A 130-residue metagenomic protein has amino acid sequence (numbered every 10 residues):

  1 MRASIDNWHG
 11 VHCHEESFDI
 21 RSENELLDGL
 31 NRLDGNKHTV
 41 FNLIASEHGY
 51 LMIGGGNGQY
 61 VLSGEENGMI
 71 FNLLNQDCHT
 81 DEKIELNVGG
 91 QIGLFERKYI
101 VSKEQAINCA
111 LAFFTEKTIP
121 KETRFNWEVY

Functional and structural regions predicted by a protein language model:
M1-R32, S63-Y130: Acidic, proline/glycine-rich low-complexity IDRs
L30-F71: Amphipathic, interaction-prone secondary-structure segments
